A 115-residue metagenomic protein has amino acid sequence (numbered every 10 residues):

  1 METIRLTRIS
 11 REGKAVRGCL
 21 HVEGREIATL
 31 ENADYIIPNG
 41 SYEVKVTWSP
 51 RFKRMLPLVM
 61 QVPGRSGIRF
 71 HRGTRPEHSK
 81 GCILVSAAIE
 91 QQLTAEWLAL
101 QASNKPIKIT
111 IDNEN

Functional and structural regions predicted by a protein language model:
M1-Q92, L100-N115: Cell wall/extracellular polymer interaction/catalysis modules
